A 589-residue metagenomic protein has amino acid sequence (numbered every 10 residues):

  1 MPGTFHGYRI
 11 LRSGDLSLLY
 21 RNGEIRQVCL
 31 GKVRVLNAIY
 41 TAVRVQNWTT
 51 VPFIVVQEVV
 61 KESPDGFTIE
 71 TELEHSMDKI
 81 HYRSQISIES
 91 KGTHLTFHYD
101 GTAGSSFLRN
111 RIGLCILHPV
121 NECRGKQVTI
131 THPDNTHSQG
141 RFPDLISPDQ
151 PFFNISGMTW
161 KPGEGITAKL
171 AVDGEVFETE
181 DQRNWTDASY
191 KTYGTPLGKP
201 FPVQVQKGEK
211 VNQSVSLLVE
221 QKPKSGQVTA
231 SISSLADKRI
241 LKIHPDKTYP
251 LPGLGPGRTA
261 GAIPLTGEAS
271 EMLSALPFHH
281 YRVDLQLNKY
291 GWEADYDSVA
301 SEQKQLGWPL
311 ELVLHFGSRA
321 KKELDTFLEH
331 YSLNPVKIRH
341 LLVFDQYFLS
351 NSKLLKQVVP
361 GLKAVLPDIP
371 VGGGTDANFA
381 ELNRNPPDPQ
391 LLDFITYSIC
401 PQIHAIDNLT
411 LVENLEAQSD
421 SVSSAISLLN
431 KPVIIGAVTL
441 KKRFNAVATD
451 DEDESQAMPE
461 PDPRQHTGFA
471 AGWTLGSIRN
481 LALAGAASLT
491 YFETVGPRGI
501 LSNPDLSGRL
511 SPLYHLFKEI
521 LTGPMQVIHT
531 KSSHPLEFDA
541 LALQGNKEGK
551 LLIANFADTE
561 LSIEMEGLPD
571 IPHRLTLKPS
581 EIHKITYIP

Functional and structural regions predicted by a protein language model:
P2-E72, Q127, R282, E293: Acidic-aromatic substrate-binding/catalytic surfaces of carbohydrate-active enzymes
L11, Y40, E74-D78, T159-D237 (+1 more regions): Beta-strand-rich recognition/accessory modules
V45-G104, T179-S189: Extended, loop-rich substrate-binding clefts of extracytoplasmic carbohydrate-active enzymes
H94-D173, S580: Polysaccharide-binding surfaces and accessory modules of carbohydrate-active proteins
L254-G255, A260-G291, E302-E311: Catalytic domains of carbohydrate-active enzymes, especially glycoside hydrolases
Y347-T467: Noncatalytic carbohydrate-binding groove/subsite architecture in carbohydrate-active enzymes
G436-H515, K531-S532: Aromatic/acidic polysaccharide-binding cleft in carbohydrate-active enzymes
S533-L568: Carbohydrate-binding surface patches
